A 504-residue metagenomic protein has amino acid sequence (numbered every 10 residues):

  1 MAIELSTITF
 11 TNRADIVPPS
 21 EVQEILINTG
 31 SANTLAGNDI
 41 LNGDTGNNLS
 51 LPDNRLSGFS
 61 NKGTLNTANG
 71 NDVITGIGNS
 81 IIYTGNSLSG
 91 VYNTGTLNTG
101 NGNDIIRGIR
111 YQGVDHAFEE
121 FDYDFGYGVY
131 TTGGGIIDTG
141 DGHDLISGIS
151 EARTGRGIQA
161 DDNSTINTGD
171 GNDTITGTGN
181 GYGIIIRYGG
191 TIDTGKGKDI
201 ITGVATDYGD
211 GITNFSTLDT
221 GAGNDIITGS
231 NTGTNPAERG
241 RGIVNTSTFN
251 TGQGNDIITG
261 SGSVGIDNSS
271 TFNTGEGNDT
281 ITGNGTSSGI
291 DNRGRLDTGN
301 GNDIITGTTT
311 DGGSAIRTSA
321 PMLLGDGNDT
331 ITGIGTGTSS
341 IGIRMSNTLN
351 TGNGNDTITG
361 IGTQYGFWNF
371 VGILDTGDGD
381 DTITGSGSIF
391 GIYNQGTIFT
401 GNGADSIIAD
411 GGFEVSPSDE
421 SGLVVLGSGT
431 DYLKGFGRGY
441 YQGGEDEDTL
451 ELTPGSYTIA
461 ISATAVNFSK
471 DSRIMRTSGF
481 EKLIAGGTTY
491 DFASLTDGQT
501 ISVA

Functional and structural regions predicted by a protein language model:
M1, L56, S60-K62, N86-T94 (+14 more regions): Acidic, glycine-rich low-complexity repeat segments characteristic of large secreted/surface-exposed proteins
M1-E24, T34-T45, L49, T67-T75 (+11 more regions): GD-rich hexapeptide-repeat beta-solenoids
L5-T7, A14-I16, E24-I25, T29-S31 (+40 more regions): Detector for repetitive beta-architecture
V17, D39-D44, I74-G78, D104-I109 (+14 more regions): Extracellular beta-strand repeat scaffolds in secreted/surface proteins
N42, S60-K62, N66, T75 (+34 more regions): Long tandem-repeat architecture
L49-L51, T84: Short, flexible/disordered intra-domain loops and linkers
S87, V114, D141, E151-T154 (+15 more regions): Intrinsically disordered, low-complexity glycine-rich repeat tracts
